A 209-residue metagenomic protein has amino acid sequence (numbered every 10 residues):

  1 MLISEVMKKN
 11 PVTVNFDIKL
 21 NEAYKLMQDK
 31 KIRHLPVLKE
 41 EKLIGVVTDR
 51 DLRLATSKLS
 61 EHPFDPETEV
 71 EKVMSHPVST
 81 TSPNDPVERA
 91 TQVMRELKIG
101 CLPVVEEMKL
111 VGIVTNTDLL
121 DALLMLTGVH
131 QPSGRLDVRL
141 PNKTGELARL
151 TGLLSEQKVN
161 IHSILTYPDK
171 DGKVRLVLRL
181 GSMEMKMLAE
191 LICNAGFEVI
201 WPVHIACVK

Functional and structural regions predicted by a protein language model:
M1-P11, P66-V78, Q131-L136: Bateman (tandem CBS) regulatory domains
S4, V12, N21, R53-L54 (+2 more regions): Nucleotide phosphate-binding site architecture
V14-K31, T80-K98, V105, L123 (+1 more regions): The conserved cystathionine-beta-synthase
M27, L35-R50, M94, L102-T117 (+1 more regions): A glycine-centered beta-loop-beta connector
R53-P66, D118-P132: A short, polar/charged loop-to-alpha-helix boundary motif
T56, P63-H76, P83-D85, R89-T91: Glycine/small-residue-rich loop that forms an oxyanion/phosphate-binding "nest" at active or ligand-binding sites
L120-K209: A conserved regulatory-domain signal marking ACT and ACT-like small-molecule sensing domains and adjacent regulatory
